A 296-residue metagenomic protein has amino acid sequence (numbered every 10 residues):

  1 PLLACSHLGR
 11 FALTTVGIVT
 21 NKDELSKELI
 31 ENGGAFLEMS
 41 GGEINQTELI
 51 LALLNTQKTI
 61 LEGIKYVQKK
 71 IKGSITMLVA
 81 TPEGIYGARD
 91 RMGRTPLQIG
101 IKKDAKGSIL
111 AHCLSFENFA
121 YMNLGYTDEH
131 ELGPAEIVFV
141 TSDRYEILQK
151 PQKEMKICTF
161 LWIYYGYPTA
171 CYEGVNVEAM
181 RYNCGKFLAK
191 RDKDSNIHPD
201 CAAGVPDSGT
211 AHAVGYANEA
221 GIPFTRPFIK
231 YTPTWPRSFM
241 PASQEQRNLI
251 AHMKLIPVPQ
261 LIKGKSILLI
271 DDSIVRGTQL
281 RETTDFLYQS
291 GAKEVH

Functional and structural regions predicted by a protein language model:
P1-P134, F139-C201, V205: Conserved short alpha-helical segments that host acidic/polar catalytic motifs at enzyme active sites
E48-K58, P206, V214-P236: Amphipathic alpha-helical
R94, K103, N218-I222, P241-Q244 (+1 more regions): Short secondary-structure boundary/capping segments
I197-D200, G264-S266, K293: Short coil/turn segments at beta-strand junctions that form active-site/ligand-binding loops
A202, G209-Y216, A220, F224 (+2 more regions): Extended, hydrophobic alpha-helical segments in both membrane/secreted and soluble proteins
G221-I267, T278: Short, glycine/charge-rich flexible loops or terminal/linker lids adjacent to PRPP-binding catalytic cores
D285-H296: A short, conserved beta-to-alpha structural element at the edge of catalytic cores that scaffolds binding
